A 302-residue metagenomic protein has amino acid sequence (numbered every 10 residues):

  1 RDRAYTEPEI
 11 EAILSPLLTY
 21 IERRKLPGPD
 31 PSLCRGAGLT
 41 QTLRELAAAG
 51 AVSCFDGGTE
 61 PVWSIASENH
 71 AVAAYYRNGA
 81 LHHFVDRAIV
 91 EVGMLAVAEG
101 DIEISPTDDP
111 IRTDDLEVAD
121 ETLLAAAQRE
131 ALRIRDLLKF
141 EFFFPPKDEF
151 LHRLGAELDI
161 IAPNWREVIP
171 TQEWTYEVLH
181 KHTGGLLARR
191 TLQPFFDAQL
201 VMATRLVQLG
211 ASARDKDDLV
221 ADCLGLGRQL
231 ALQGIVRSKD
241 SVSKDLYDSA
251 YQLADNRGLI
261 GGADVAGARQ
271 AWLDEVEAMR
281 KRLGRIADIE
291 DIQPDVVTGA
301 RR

Functional and structural regions predicted by a protein language model:
R1-R302: Membrane-interfacial terminal anchoring regions of lipid-handling membrane enzymes
